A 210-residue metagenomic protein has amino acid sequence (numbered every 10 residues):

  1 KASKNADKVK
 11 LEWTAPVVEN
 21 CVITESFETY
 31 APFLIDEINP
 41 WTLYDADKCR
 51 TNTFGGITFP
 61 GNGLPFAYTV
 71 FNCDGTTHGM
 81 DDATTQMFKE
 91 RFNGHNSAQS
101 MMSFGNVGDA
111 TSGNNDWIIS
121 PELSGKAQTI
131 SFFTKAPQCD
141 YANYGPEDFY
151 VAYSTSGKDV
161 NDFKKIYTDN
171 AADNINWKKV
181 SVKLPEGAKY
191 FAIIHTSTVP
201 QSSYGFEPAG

Functional and structural regions predicted by a protein language model:
K1-C21: Pro/Thr/Ser/Gly-rich low-complexity, intrinsically disordered linker/stalk tracts
A15-D81: Extracellular carbohydrate-recognition regions
V17-V18, Y30-L34, T155-D159, T196-P200: Acidic glycine-/aspartate-rich tracts in secreted/extracellular proteins
F27, W117-D140, F149-V151, K189-S197: Extracellular beta-strand-rich recognition modules
G56-S124, G205: Surface-exposed, low-complexity/disordered Ser/Thr/Gly/Pro/Asn-rich loops and linkers
D109-T111, C139-Y144, S202-G205: Short consensus segments that form the blades of beta-propeller domains, in both extracellular/periplasmic
Y141-K165: Non-cytosolic beta-sandwich-type ligand-binding/adhesion modules
G157-K158, F163-G210: Terminal, low-complexity interaction segments
